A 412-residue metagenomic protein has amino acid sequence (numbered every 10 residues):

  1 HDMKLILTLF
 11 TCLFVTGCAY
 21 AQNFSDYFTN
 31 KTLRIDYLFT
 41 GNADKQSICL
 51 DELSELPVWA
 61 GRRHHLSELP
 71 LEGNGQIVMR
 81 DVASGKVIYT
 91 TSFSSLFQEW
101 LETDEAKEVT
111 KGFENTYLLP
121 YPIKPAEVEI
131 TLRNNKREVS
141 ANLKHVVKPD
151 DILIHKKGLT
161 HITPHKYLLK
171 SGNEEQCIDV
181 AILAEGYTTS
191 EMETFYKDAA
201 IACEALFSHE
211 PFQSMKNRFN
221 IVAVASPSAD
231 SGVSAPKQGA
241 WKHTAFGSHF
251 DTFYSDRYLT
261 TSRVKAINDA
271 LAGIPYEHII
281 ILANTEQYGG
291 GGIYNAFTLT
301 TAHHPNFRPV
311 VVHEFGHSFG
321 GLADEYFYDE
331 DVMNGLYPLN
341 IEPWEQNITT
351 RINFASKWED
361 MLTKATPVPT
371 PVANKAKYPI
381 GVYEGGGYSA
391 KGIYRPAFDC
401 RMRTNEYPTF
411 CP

Functional and structural regions predicted by a protein language model:
H1-F24: Bacterial Sec-dependent N-terminal signal peptides
D26-F39, A43-Q46, Y326-P412: Replace "(M1/M4/M9/M12/WLM)" with "(e.g., M1/M4/M8/M9/M12/M26/WLM)" and add "not limited to" to clarify scope
Y27-L153: Beta-strand-enriched, solvent-exposed domains that form extended recognition/catalytic surfaces
I152-E210, A223-V233: Fold-level signature of zinc-dependent metallopeptidase catalytic domains
G186-T189, P227-S231, T285-G289, P305-F307 (+2 more regions): Solvent-exposed loop/turn segments at secondary-structure junctions within structured extracellular/periplasmic domains
T194, G291-E314: Short pre-active-site segment immediately N-terminal to the catalytic Zn-binding motif
R218-Y294: Active-site-proximal segments of metallohydrolase catalytic domains
F315-D331: Catalytic Zn2+-binding segment of zinc metalloproteases
